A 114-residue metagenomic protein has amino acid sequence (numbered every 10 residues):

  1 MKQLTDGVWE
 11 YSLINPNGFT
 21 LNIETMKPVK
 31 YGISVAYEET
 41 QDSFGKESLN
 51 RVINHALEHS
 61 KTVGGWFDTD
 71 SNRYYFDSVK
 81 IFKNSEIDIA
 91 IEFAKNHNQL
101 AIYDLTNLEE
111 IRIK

Functional and structural regions predicted by a protein language model:
M1-K114: Conserved, structured core segments of small domains
